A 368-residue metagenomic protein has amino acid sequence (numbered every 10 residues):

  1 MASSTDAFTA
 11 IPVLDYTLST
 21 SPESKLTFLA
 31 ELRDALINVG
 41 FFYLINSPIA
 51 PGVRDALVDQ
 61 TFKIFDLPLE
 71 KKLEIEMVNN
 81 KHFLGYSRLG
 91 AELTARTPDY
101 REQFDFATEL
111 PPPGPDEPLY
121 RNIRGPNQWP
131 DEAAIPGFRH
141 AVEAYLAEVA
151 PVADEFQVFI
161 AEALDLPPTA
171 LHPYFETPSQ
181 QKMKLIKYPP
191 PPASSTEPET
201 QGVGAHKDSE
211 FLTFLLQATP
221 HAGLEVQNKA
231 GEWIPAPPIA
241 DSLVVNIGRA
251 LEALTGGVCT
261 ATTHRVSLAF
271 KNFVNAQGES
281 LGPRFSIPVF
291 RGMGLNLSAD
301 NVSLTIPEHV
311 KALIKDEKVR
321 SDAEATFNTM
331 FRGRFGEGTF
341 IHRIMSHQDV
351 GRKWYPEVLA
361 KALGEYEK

Functional and structural regions predicted by a protein language model:
M1-K368: Peripheral, non-catalytic segments flanking oxidoreductase cores
